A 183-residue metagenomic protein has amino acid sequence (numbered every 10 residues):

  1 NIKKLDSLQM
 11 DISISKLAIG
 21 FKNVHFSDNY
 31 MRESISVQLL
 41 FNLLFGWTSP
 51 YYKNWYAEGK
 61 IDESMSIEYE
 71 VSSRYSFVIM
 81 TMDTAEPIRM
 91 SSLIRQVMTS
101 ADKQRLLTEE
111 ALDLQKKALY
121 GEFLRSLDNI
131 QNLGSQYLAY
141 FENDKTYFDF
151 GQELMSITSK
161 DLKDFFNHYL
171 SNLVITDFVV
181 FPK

Functional and structural regions predicted by a protein language model:
N1-P50: His/Glu-based metal-binding/catalytic segments typifying zinc-dependent metallopeptidases
N1-S7, E63-I67, L162-K163: Glycine-rich, charged/polar anion/phosphate-binding loops that engage phosphate groups from diverse ligands
N1-S7, N167-K183: Proteolytic maturation boundary segments
M10-I12, S73, L170: Short coil/turn motifs at beta-sheet boundaries
A18-H25, Y52-K103, E109-I157, L173-P182: M16 family metallopeptidases and their MPP-like homologs
L43-W47, I157, N172: Residue-level signal for short amphipathic helical patches enriched in basic/charged and nearby hydrophobic residues
S159-H168: Low-complexity, intrinsically disordered Gly/Pro/Thr-rich segments
